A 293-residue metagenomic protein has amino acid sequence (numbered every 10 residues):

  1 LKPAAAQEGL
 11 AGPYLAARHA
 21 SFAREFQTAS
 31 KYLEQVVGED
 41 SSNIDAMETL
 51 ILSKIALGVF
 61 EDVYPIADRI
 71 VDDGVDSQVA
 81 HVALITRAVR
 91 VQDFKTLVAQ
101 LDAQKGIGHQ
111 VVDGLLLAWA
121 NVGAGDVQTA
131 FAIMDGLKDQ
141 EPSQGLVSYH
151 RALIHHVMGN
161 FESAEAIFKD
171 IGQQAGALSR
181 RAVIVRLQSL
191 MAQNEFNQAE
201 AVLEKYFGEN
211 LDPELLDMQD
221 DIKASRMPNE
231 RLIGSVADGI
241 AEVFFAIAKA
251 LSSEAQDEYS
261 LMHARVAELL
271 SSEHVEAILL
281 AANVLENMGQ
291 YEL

Functional and structural regions predicted by a protein language model:
L1-D68, D72-V79, A83, V91-F94 (+2 more regions): N-terminal leader/linker segments that initiate helical-solenoid repeat arrays
K2, F168, A267, A281-L293: Short, intrinsically disordered, charge-balanced linker/junction segments flanking boundaries in proteins
A5-P13, D40-M47, D73-V82, G106-L116 (+8 more regions): Generic helix N-cap/helix-start motif at coil->alpha-helix transitions
A17, I51, I85-A88, A118 (+5 more regions): Conserved small-residue packing positions in alpha-helical repeats and bundles
Q35, R181, V185-Q188, A192-A237: Long, contiguous interaction/recruitment modules in multidomain scaffold/adaptor proteins
F60-D72, F94-G106, V127-D139, F161-Q173 (+4 more regions): Alpha-helical repeat scaffolds
